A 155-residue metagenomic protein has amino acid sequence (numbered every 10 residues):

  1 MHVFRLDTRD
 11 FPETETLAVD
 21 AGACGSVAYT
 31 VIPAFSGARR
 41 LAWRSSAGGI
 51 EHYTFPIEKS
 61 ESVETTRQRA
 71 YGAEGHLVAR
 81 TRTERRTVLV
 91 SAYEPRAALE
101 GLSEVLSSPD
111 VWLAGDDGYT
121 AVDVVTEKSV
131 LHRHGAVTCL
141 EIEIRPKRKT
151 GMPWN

Functional and structural regions predicted by a protein language model:
M1-H2: Extended, solvent-exposed segments with strong compositional bias
R5, R9-D10, A18, A23-N155: Extracellular/virion structural assembly segments
